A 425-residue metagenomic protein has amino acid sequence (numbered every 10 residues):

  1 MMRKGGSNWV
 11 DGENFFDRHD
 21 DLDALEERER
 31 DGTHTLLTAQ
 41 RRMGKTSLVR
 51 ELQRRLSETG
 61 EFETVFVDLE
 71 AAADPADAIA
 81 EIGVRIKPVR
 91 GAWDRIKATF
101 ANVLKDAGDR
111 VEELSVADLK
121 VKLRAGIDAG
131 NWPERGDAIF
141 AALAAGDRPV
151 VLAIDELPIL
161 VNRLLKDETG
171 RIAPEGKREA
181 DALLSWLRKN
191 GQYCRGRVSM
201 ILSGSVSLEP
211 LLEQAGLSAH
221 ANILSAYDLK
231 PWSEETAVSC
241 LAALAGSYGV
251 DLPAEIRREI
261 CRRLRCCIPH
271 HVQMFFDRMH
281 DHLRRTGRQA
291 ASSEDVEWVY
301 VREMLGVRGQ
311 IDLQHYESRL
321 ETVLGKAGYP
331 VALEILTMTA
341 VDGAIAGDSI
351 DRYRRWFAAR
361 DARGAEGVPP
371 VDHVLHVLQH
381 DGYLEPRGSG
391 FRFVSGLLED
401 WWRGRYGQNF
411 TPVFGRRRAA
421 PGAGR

Functional and structural regions predicted by a protein language model:
M1-R55: Walker A/P-loop-proximal flanking segment of P-loop NTPase domains
D31-M43, S47-G176, A359, E366-G367: P-loop NTPase nucleotide-binding core
D147-A153, I159-V161, I172-A215: Sensor-1/coupling segment of RecA-like P-loop NTPase cores
Q214-K230: A short helix-turn-beta junction within AAA+ P-loop NTPase domains corresponding to the substrate/partner-engaging
D228-I256, C266, F275: Conserved small helical "lid"/interfacial subdomain of P-loop NTPases
C266-V368, G415-A420: Winged-helix-like regulatory helical subdomains adjacent to P-loop NTPase cores
D361-D381: Short amphipathic alpha-helical interaction segments
L397-R425: Short, amphipathic alpha-helical interaction segments positioned at domain boundaries
